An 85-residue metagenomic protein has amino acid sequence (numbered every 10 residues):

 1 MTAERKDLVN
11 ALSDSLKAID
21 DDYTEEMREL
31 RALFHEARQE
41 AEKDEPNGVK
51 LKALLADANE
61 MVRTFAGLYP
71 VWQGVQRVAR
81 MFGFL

Functional and structural regions predicted by a protein language model:
M1-A66, R77-L85: Short amphipathic alpha-helical segments that predominantly mediate membrane engagement
